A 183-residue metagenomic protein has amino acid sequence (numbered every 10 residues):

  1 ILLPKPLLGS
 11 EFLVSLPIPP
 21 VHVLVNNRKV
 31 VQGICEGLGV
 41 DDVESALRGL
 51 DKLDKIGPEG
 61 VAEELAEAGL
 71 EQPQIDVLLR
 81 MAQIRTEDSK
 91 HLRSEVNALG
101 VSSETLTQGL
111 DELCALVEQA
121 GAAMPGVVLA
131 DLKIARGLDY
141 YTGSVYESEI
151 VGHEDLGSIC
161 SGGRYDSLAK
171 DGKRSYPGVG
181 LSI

Functional and structural regions predicted by a protein language model:
I1-P19, K29, G39, A62-I183: Positively charged, Gly/Ser-enriched RNA/tRNA-binding surfaces
V23-E67: Short terminal or interdomain "cap/linker" segment that borders an active site or interface and mediates
